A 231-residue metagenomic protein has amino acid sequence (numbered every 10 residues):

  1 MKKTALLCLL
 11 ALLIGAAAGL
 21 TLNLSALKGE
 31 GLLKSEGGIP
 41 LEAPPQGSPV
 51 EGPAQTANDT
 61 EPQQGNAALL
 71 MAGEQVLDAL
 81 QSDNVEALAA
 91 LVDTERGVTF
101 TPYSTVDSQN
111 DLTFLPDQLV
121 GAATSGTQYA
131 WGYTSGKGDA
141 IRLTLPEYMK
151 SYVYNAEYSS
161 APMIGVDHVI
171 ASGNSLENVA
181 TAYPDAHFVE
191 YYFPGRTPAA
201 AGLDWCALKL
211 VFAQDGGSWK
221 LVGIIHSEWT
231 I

Functional and structural regions predicted by a protein language model:
T4, C8, G15, T21-L33 (+3 more regions): C-terminal-biased regions
P40-Q46: Intrinsically disordered, low-complexity, repeat-rich polar/charged segments
A67-D83: Short, aromatic-enriched amphipathic alpha-helices that serve as compact interaction elements
N84-L88: Solenoid-repeat scaffolds in large eukaryotic assemblies
